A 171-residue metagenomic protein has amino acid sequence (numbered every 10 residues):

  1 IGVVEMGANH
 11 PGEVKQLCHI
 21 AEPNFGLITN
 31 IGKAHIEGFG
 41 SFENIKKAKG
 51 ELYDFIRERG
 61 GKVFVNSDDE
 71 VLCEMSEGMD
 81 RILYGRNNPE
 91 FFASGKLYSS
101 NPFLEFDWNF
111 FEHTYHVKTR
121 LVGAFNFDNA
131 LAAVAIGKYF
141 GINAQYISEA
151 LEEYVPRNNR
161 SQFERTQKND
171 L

Functional and structural regions predicted by a protein language model:
I1-E5, Q16-L17, A133: Compact, aliphatic and Gly/Pro-tolerant "microcore" segments centered on a short helix or tight beta-hairpin and their
I1-P11, L171: Switch II (G3) loop of P-loop NTPases
N9-A21: Switch II of P-loop NTPase G domains
F25-L171: Acidic, Mg2+-coordinating active-site environments of NTP-dependent enzymes
